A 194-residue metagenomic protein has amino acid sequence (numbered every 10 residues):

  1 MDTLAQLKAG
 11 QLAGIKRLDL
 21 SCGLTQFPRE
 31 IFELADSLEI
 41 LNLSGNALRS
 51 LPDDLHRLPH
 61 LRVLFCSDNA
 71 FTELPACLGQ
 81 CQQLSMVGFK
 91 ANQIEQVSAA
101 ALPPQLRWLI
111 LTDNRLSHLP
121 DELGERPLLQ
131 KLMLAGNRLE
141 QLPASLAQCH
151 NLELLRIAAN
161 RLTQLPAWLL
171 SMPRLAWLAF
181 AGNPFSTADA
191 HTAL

Functional and structural regions predicted by a protein language model:
M1-K8: N-terminal "cap/leader" segments of large eukaryotic alpha-helical scaffolds
Q6, F27-F32, L51-D54, L74-C77 (+5 more regions): The feature encodes a structural signal of leucine-rich repeats
K8-S50, R62: LRR N-terminal entry segment and analogous cap-like coil->beta motifs
L12, E33-S37, H56-L61, G79-L84 (+5 more regions): Leucine-rich repeat
K16-L20, E39-L43, L61-C66, L84-F89 (+4 more regions): Conserved hydrophobic beta-strand positions in leucine-rich repeat
F89-Q96, L102, R107-H118, E122-R126 (+1 more regions): Solenoidal tandem-repeat scaffolds enriched in leucines and small polar residues
G136, E153-L194: Leucine-rich repeat domain C-terminal region
